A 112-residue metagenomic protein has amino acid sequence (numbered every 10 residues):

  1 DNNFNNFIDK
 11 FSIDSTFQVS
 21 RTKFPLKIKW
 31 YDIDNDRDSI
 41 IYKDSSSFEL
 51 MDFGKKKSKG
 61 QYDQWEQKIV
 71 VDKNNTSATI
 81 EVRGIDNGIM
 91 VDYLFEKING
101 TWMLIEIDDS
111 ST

Functional and structural regions predicted by a protein language model:
D1-D34: N-terminal export/targeting and maturation segments
N2-N5, D9, I40, S46 (+1 more regions): Intrinsically disordered, low-complexity segments enriched in small/polar residues
N2-N6, N35, N74-N75, N87 (+2 more regions): Detector for Asparagine
S15-Q18, W65, M103: Charged, low-complexity, helix-prone segments enriched in Lys/Glu/Asp/Gln
F17, K29, N35, E96-G100 (+1 more regions): Generic alpha-helical propensity signal that fires on short helical segments and nearby coil/disordered stretches
I28-D86: Surface-exposed, charged secondary-structure patches
G88-T112: Short beta-strand edge/turn micro-motifs at domain boundaries
